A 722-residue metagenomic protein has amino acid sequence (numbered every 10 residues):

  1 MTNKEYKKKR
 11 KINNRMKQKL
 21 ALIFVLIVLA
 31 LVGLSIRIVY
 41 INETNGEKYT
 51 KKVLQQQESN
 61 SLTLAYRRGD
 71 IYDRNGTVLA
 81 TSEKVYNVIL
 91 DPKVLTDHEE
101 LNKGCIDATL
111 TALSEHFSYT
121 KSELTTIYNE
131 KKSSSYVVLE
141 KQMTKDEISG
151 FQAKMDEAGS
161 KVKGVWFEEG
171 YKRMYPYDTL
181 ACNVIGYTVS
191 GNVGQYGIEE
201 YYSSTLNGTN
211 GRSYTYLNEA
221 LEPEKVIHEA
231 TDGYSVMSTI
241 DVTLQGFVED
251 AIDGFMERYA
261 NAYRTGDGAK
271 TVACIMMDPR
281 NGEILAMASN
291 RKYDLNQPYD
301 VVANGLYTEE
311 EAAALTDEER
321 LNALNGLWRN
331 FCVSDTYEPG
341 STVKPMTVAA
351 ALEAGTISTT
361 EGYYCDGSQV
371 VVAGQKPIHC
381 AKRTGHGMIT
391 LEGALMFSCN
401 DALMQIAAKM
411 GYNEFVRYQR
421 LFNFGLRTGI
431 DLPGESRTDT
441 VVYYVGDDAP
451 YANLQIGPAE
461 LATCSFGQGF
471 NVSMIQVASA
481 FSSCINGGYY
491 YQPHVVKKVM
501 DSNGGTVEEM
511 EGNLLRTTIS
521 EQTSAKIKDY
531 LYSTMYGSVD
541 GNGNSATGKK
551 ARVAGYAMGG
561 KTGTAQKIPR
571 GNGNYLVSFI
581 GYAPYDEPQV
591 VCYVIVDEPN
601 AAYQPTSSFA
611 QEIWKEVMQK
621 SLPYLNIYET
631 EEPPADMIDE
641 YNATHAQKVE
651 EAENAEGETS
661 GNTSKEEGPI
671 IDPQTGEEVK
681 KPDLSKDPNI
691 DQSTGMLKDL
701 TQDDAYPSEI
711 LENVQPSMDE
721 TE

Functional and structural regions predicted by a protein language model:
M1-Y307, N413-R420, R570-G571, I595-D597 (+5 more regions): Periplasmic/cell-envelope proteins involved in peptidoglycan metabolism and beta-lactam response
T2, V78-A80, Y86, A220-E229 (+6 more regions): Beta-lactam-recognizing serine transpeptidase/beta-lactamase-like catalytic domain environment
V370-A373, E631-A635, E640-A643: Substrate-binding beta-hairpin/strand module that engages nucleic acids
E508-E509, N600-Q604: Short small-residue beta-strand/loop micro-motif enriched in glycine and branched aliphatics
A643-E651: Basic/polar, cationic surfaces and motifs that engage anionic cell-wall and phosphate/carboxylate ligands
N654, T659-T663: Intrinsically disordered, low-complexity, charge-biased segments
